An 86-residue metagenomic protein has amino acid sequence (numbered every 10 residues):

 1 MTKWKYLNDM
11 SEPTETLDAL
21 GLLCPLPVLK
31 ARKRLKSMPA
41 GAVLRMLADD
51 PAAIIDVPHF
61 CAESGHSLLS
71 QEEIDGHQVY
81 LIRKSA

Functional and structural regions predicted by a protein language model:
M1-D9: N-terminal amphipathic/basic-hydrophobic helices that include classical n-h-c signal peptides and signal-anchor
S11-L20: Short amphipathic
A19-Q71: Amphipathic, hydrophobic secondary-structure cores in small proteins
D75-Q78: Short acidic/glycine-enriched loop/turn segments that link adjacent beta-strands
Y80-A86: Core SAM-dependent methyltransferase catalytic element
